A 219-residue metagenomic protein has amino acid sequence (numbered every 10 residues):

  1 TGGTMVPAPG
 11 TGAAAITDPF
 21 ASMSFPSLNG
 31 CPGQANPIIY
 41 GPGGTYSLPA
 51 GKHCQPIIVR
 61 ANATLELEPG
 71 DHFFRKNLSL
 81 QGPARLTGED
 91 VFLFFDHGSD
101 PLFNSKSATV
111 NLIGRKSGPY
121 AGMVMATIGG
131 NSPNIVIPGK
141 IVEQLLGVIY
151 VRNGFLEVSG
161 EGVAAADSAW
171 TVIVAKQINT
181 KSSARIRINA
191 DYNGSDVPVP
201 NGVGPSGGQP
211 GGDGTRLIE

Functional and structural regions predicted by a protein language model:
T1-E219: Primarily marks folded extracellular/lumenal domains of secretory and cell-surface proteins
